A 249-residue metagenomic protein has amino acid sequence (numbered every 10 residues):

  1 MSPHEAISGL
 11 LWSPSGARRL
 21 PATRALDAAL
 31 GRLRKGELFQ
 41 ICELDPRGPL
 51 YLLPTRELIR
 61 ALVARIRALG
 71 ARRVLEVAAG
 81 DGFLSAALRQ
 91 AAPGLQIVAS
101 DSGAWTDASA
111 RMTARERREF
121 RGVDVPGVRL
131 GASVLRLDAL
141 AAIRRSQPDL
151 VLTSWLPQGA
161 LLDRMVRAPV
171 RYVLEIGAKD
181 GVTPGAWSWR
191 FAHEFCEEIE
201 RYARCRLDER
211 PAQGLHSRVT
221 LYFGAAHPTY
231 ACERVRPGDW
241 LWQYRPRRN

Functional and structural regions predicted by a protein language model:
M1-L69: S-adenosyl-L-methionine
A71, P148, V170-R171: Proline-aspartate-enriched helix->loop->beta-strand connector
A71-G80: Conserved class I S-adenosyl-L-methionine
G82-A86: Glycine-rich SAM-binding Motif I of class I
Q96-D101: Conserved SAM-binding motif I beta-strand of class I
D107-L150: S-adenosyl-L-methionine
D149-L161: A short SAM/SAH-binding and catalytic strip from SAM-dependent methyltransferases
Q158-A231: C-terminal substrate-binding/active-site "lid" region of AdoMet-derived donor-dependent transferases
